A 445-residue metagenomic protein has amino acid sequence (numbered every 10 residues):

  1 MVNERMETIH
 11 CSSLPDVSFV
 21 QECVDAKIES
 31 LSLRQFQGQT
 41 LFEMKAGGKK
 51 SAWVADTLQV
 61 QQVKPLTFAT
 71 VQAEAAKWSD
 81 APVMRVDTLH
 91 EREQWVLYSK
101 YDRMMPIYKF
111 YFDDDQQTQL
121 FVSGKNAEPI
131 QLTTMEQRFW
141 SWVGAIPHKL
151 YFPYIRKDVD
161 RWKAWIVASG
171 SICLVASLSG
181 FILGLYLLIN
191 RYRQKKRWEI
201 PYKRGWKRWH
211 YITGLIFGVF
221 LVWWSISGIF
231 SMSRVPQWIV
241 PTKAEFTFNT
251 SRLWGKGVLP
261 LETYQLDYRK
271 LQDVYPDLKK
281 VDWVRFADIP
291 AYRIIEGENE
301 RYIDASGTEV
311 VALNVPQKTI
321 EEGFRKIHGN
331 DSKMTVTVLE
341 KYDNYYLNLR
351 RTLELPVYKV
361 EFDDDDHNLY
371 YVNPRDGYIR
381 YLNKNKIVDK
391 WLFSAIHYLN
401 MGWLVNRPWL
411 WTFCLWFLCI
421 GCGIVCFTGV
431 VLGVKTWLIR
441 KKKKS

Functional and structural regions predicted by a protein language model:
M1-S445: Conserved histidines in hydrophobic membrane contexts and catalytic metal-binding motifs
